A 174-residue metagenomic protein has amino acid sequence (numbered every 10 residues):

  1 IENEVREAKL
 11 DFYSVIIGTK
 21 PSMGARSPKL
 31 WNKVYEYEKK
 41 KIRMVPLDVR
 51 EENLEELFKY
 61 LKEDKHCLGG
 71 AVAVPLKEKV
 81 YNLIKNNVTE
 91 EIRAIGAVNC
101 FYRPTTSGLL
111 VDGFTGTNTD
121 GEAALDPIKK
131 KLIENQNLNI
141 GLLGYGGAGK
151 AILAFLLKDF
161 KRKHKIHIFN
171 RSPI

Functional and structural regions predicted by a protein language model:
I1, R50, I133-E134, R162: Short, solvent-exposed coil/turn linker segments
E2-A8: Short boundary motifs at domain starts and secondary-structure transition points
A8-I133: Phosphate/diphosphate ligand-binding glycine-rich loop within oxidoreductases
G18, G113-G121, I128-L132, Q136-F160 (+1 more regions): Glycine-rich adenosine-cofactor-binding loop
K163-H167: Short beta-strand element of Class I
